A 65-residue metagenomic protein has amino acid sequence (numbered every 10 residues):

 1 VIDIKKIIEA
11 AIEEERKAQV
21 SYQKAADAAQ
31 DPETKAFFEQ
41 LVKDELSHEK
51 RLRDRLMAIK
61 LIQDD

Functional and structural regions predicted by a protein language model:
V1-D65: Non-heme di-metal
